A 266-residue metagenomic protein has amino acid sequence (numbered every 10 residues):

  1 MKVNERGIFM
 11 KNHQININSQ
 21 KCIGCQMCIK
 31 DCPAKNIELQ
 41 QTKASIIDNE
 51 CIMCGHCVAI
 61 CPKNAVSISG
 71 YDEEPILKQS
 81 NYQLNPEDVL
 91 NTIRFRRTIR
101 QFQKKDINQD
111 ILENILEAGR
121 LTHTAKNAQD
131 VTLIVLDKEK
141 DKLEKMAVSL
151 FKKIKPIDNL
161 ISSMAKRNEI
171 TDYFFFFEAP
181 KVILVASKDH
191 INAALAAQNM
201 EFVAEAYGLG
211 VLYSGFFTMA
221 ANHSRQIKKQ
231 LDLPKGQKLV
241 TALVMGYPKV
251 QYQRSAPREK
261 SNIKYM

Functional and structural regions predicted by a protein language model:
K2-M266: Acidic, surface-exposed loops and disordered segments
